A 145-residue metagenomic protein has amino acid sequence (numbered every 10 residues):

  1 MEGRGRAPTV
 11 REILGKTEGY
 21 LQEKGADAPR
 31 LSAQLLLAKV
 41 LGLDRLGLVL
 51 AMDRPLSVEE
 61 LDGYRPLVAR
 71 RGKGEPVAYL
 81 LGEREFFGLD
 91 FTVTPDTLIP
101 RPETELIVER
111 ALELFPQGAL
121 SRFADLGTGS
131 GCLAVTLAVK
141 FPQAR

Functional and structural regions predicted by a protein language model:
M1-V49, R54-L56: Non-catalytic accessory regions of SAM-dependent methyltransferases
R4-A7, R54-G63, E113-R122, Q143: Short, glycine- and charge-enriched coil/turn segments that flank and shape catalytic ligand pockets
P8, L31, L98-P102, D125-T128: Residues at secondary-structure transition points
L14, A33-Q34, Y64, V77 (+2 more regions): A general structural signal for well-ordered alpha-helical segments in protein cores
G19, D27, V68, P76 (+2 more regions): N-terminal hydrophobic or amphipathic segments with adjacent small-residue motifs that include Sec signal peptides
K24, G47, A78, G118-S121 (+1 more regions): Short, polar/charged, Gly/Pro-enriched helix-capping and turn/loop motifs at alpha-helix termini and inter-helix linkers
R30, L37-E113: Conserved AdoMet
E105-R145: Conserved SAM/SAH cofactor-binding pocket of Class I
